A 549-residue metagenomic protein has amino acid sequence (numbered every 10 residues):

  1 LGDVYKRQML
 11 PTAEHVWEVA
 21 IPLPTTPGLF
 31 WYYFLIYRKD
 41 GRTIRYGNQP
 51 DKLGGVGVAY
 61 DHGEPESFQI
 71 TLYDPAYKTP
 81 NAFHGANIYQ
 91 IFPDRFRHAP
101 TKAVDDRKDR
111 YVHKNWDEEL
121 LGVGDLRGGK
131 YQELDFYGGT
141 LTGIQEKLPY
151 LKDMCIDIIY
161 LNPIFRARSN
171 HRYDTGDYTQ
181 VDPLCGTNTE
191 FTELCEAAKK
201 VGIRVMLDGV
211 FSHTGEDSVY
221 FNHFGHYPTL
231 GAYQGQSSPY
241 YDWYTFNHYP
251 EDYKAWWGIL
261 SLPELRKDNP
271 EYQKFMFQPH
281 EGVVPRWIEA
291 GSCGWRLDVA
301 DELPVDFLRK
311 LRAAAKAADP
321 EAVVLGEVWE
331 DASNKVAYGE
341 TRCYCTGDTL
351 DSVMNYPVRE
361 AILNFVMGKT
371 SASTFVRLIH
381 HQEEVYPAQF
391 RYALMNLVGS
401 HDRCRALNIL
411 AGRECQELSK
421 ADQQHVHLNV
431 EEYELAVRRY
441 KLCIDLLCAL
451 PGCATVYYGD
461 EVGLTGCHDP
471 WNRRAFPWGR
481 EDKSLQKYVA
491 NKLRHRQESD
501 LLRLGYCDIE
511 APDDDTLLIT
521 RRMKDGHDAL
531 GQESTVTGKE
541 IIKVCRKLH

Functional and structural regions predicted by a protein language model:
L1-Y5: Short, small-residue-biased leader/transition segments that mark boundaries at the very start of proteins
R7-Q90, F96-W116: The feature marks proteins involved in alpha-glucan
F83, A99-F136, E330, K369 (+2 more regions): Loop/helix patches that line or flank the sugar-binding groove of alpha-linked glycan CAZymes
A86, P93-D157, I164-A290, L311-A317 (+1 more regions): Substrate-binding/active-site clefts of carbohydrate-active enzymes
I91, L151, L161, Y178 (+9 more regions): Conserved, mostly hydrophobic/aromatic
D94-R97, F165-R166, F211-S212, I288 (+7 more regions): Short, solvent-exposed loop/turn segments at secondary-structure junctions
D157-I159, C293, A454: Short acidic/polar active-site loop segments enriched in Thr and Asp
C195-R204, S212-H213, S218-T229, V283 (+5 more regions): Active-site-proximal helices and loops of the catalytic beta/alpha 8
